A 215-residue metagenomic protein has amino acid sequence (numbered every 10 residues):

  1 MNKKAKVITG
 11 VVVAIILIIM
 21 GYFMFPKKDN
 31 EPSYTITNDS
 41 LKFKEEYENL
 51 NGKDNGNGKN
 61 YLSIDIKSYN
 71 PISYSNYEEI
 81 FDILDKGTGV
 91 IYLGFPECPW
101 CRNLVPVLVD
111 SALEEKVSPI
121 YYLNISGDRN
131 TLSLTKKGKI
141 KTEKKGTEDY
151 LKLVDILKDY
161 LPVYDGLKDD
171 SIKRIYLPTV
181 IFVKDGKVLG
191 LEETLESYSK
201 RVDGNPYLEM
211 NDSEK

Functional and structural regions predicted by a protein language model:
A5-A14, Y22-K86, D203-K215: N-terminal leader/targeting and pre-domain segments
I66-Y74, L93, V117-Y160: Thiol-based oxidoreductase modules, predominantly thioredoxin-like and allied folds used for disulfide exchange
L84-C98, L108: Short active-site neighborhood of thiol/selenol oxidoreductases, capturing the structured segment around
K86-V90, E115-P119, L177, K184-D185: Loop/turn elements at helix/coil->beta-strand transitions in domains of secreted/extracellular proteins
C98-R102, V180: The canonical Cys-X-X-Cys-His
C101-E115: Typically the conserved alpha-helix immediately C-terminal to a functionally engaged Cys/Sec in thioredoxin-like
T147-D185: Extended, charge-rich low-complexity interaction segments
D170-K215: Non-catalytic, surface beta->alpha helical segment in thiol-disulfide oxidoreductase systems
